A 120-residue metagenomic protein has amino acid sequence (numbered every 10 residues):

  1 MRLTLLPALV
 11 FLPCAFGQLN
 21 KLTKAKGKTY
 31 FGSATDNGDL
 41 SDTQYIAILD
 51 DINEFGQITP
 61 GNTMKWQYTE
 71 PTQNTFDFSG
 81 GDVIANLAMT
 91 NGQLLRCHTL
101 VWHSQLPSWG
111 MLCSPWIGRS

Functional and structural regions predicted by a protein language model:
M1-G17: Fungal secretory targeting signals
P7, L12, K26-G27, S41 (+2 more regions): A general marker of short, structured functional hotspots
F16-G61: Boundary/entry segment of secreted carbohydrate-active catalytic domains
Q18-N20, N53-Q73, S79-S120: Substrate-binding cleft and catalytic face of glycoside hydrolase catalytic domains, especially the flexible beta-alpha
S33-Y45, W66-S79: Acidic-and-aromatic substrate-binding clefts and catalytic sites of carbohydrate-active enzymes
